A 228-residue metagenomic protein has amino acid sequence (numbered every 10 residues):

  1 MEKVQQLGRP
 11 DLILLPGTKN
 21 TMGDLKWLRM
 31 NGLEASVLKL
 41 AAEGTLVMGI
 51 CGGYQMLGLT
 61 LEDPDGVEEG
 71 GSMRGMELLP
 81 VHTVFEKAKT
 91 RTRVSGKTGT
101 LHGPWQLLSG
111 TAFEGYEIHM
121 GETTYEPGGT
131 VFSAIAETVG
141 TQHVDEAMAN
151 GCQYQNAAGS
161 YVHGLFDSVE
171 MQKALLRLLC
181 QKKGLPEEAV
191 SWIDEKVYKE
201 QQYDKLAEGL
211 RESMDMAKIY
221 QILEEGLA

Functional and structural regions predicted by a protein language model:
M1-G8: A short, well-structured beta->alpha microelement
D11-L12: Short, Asp-centered acidic motifs that coordinate Mg2+ and/or phosphate in catalytic or ligand-binding sites
P16, G115-H119, A158-V162: Active-site-proximal beta-strand elements of phosphoester/diester hydrolases
K19-P104, S109-E114: Cysteine-nucleophile active-site neighborhood
K26, A35, M48, Q55 (+6 more regions): Feature representing long, continuous alpha-helical segments
Y54, T83, M120-E122, G164-F166: Glycine-rich beta-alpha junction loops
G99-Q155: Catalytic beta-strand/loop cores that center a nucleophilic Ser/Cys/Thr and support acyl-enzyme chemistry
M148-A228: Acyltransferase
